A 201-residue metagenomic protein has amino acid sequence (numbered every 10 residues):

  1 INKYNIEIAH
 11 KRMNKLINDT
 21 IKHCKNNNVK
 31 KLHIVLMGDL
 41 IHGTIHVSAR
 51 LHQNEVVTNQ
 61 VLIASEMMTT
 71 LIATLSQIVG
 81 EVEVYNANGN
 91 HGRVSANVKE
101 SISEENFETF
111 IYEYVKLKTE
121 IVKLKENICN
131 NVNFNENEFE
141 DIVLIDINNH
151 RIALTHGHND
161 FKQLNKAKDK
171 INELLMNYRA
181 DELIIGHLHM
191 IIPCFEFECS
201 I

Functional and structural regions predicted by a protein language model:
N2-I121: Core catalytic region of metal-dependent phosphoesterases/phosphodiesterases, especially metallo-beta-lactamase-like
S76, E105-T109, E113-F139, N148-A153 (+1 more regions): Conserved beta-sheet core of the metallophosphoesterase superfamily
